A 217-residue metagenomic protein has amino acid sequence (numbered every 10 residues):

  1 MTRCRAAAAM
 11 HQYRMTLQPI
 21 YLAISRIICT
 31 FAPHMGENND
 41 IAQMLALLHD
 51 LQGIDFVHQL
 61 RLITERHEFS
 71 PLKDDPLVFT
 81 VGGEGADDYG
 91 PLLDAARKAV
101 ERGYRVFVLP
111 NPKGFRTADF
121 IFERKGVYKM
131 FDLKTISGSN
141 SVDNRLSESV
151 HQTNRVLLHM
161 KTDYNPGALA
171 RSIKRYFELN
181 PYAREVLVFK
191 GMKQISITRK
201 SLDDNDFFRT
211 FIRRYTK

Functional and structural regions predicted by a protein language model:
M1-C4, I27: Short linear segments in intrinsically disordered or otherwise low-structure-confidence regions
Q12-R14, L22: Short hydrophobic targeting helices and cationic amphipathic motifs that mediate membrane/organellar targeting
G36-V106, I136-K217: Metal-dependent nuclease catalytic core centered on acidic motifs
V108-N111: Short beta-strand
K113-R116: Short acidic/glycine-enriched loop/turn segments that link adjacent beta-strands
F120-F122, Y128-T135: Conserved catalytic cores of phosphodiester-cleaving nucleases, focusing on short active-site segments
